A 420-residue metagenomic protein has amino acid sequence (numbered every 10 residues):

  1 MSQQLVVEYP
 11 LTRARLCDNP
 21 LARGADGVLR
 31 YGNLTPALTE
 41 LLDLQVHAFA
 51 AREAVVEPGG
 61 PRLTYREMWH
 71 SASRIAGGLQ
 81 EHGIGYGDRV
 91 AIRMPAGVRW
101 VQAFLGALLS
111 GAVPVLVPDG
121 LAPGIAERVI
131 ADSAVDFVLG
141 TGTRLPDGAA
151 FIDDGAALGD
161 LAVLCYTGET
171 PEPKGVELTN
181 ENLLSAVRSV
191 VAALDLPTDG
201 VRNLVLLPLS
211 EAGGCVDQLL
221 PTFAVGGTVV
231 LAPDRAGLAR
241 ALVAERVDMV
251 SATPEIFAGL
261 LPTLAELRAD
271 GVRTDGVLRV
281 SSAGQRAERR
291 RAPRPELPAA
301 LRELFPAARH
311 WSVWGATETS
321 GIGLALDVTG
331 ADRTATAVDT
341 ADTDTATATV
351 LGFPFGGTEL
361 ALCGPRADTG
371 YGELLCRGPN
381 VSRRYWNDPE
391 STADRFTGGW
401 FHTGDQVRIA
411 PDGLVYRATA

Functional and structural regions predicted by a protein language model:
A14-R23, L41-L63: AMP-dependent adenylate-forming
G27-P36, G142-L161, V187-R188: Flexible, low-complexity linker/hinge segments
R30, L34, A51-G83, D88 (+4 more regions): Conserved AMP-binding/adenylate-forming core of the ANL superfamily
L34, P61, G77-L121, V205-P208: Conserved AMP-binding/adenylate-forming
P36, E373-A420: Conserved ATP-binding/catalytic segment of the ANL
R62-R66, A162-R188: Conserved AMP-binding A3 loop
V187-R202, S210-S251, T263: Conserved AMP-binding/adenylation subdomain of ANL enzymes
D248-S251, P262-T345, E359: Gly/Ser/Thr-rich phosphate-binding loop
